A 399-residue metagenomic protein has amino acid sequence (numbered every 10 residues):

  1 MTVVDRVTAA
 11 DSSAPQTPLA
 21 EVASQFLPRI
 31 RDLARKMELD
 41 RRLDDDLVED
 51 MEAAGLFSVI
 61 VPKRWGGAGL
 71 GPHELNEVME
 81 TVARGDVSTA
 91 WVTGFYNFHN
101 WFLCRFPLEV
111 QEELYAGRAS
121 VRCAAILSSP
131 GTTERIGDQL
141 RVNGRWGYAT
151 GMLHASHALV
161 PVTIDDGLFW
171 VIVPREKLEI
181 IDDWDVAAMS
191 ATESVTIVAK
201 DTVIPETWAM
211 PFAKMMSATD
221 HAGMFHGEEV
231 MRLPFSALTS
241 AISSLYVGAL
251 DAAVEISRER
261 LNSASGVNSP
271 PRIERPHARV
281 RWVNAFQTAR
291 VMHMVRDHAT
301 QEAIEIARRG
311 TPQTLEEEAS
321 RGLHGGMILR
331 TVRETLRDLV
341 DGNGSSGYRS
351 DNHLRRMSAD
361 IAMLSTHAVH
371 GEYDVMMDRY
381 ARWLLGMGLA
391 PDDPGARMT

Functional and structural regions predicted by a protein language model:
M1-E21, Q25, G395-T399: Basic/polar N-terminal segments that are highly enriched at the extreme N-terminus, encompassing both cleavable
S24, G248, V283-R290, G322 (+2 more regions): Generic structural signal for well-ordered, non-transmembrane alpha-helical segments in soluble/cytosolic regions
R31, R35-E38, V291-M327, R337-Y348: C-terminal helix-coil-helix/basic helical segment that borders enzyme active sites and/or dimer interfaces and provides
D45-A53, F57-A155: Glycine-rich flavin
V48-E49, P270-H277, E305-G322, S345-M363: Charge-rich, acidic-biased intrinsically disordered regions
Y148-D185, E193: A short core secondary-structure module
A188, S194-R290: Glycine-rich beta->alpha junctions and the first turn(s) of the following alpha-helix
N343-T399: Glycine-rich phosphate/cofactor-binding loops in nucleotide/flavin-utilizing enzymes
